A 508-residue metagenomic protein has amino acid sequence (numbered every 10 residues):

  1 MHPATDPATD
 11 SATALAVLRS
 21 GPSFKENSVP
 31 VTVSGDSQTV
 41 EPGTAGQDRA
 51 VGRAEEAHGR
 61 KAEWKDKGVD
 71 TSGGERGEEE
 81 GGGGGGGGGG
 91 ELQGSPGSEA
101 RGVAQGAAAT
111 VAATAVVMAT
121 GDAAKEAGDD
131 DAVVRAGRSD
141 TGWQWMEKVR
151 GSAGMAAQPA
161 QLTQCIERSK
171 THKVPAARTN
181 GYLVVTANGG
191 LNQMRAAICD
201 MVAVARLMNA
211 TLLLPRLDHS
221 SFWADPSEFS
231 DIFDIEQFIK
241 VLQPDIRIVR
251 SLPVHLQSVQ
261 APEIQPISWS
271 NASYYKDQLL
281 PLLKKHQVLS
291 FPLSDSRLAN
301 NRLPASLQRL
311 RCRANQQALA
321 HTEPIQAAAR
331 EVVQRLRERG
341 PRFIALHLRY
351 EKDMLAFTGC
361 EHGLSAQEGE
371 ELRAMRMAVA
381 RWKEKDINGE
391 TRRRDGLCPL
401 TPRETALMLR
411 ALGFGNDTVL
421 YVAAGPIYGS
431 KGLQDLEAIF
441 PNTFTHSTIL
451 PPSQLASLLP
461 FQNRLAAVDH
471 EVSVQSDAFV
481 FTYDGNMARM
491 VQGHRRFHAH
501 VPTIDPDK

Functional and structural regions predicted by a protein language model:
M1-H2, D10, A14-G43, D70 (+4 more regions): Secretory-pathway glycan-assembly enzymes, especially type II membrane glycosyltransferases that use nucleotide-sugar
M1-P3, Q93, A100-A109: N-terminal signal-anchor transmembrane helix specifying type II single-pass membrane topology of secretory-pathway
P3-T13, G82-G88, T110-V116: Compositionally biased, intrinsically disordered low-complexity segments enriched for polar/charged residues
S72, R76-G90: Intrinsically disordered, low-complexity regions enriched in glycine and serine
C199, H219, L465-D507: A donor-sugar binding/catalytic signature common to diverse glycosyltransferases and related nucleotide-sugar
D218-S221, Y350-D353, G425-G429, L450 (+1 more regions): Short, solvent-exposed loop/turn segments at secondary-structure junctions
M377-T391, N416-L459: Catalytic donor nucleotide-activated moiety binding site of glycosyltransferases and closely related
T391-L407, A411, T443-S476: Donor nucleotide-activated moiety binding/catalytic core segment of transferases that use nucleotide-activated donors
